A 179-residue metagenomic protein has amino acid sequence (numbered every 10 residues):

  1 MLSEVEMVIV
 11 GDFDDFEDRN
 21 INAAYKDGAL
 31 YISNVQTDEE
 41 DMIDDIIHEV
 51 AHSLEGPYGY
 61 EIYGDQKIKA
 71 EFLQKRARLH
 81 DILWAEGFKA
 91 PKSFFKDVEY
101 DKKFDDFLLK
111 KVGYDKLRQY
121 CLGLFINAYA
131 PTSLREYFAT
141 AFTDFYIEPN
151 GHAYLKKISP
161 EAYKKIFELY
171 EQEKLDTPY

Functional and structural regions predicted by a protein language model:
L2-Y179: Active-site-flanking segments in enzyme catalytic domains
